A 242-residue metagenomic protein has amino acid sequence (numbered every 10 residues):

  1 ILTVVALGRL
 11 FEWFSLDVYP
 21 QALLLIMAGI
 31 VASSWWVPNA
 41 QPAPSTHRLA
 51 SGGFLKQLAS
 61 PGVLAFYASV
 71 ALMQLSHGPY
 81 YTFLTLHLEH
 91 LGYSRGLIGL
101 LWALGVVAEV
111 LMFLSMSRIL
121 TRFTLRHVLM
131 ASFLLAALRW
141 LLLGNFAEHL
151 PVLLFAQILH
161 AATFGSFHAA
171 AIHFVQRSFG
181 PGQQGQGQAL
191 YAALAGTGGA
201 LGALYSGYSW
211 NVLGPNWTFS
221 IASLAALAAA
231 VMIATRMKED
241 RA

Functional and structural regions predicted by a protein language model:
F11, L111-L125, W210-N211: Helix-to-loop junctions at the C-terminal end of transmembrane segments in multipass secondary transporters
V18-W35, T218-T235: Symmetry-related core transmembrane helices of the 12-TM Major Facilitator Superfamily/SLC fold
P38-Y67: Juxtamembrane intracellular "pre-TM" segments in multi-pass secondary transporters
V63-S69, Q74-L101: Helix-loop boundary and gating motifs at the non-cytosolic
R95-G96, F179-Y191: Loop-to-transmembrane helix entry/capping segments in MFS-fold secondary transporters and related SLC/MFSD carriers
H127-L142: Structural signature of the two symmetry-related core transmembrane helices
S166-F179: Intracellular juxtamembrane helix-capping segments at the cytosolic ends of symmetry-related transmembrane helices
G185-V212: A late C-terminal transmembrane helix in Major Facilitator Superfamily
